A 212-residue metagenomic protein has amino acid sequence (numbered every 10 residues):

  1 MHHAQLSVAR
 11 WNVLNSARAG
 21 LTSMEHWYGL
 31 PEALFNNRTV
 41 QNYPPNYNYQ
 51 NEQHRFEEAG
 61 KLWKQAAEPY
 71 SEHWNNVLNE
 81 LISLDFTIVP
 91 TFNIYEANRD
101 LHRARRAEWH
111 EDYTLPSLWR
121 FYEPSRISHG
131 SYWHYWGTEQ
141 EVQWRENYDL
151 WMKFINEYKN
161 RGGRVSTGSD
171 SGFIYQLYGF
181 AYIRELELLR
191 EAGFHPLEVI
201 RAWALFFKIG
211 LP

Functional and structural regions predicted by a protein language model:
M1-A19, S23-E25, A33, F92-A97: Divalent metal-binding pocket/active-site signature
H2-Q5, S23-E25, T87-P90, R164-G168 (+1 more regions): Structural recognition of the beta-strand scaffold that forms the well-ordered cores of secreted hydrolase catalytic
R10, M152, I183, L197 (+1 more regions): Glycine-rich phosphate-binding loop at the start of an alpha helix
L30-L188, A192: Active-site neighborhoods of metal-dependent hydrolases
L177-F180, H195-R201, L205-P212: Acidic, glycine-enriched loop/beta-strand segments at the rims of small-molecule binding/catalytic pockets
